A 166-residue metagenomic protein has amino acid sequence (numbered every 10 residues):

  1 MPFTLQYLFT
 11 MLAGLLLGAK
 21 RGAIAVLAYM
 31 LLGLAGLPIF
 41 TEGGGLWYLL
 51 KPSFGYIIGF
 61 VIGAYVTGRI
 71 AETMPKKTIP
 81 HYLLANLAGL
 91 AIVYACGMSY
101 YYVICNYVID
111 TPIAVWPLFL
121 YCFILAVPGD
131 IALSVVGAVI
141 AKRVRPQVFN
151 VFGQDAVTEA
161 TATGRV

Functional and structural regions predicted by a protein language model:
M1-A25: Hydrophobic transmembrane alpha-helices
M1-P2, M30-G63: Interfacial aromatic-anchored transmembrane helix boundaries in multi-pass membrane proteins
L8, L12, L27-L31, S53 (+5 more regions): Residue-level signature of the transmembrane alpha-helical core of multi-pass small-molecule transporters
L16-K20, V66-M74, R143-Q147: Structural signal for the C-terminal ends of transmembrane alpha-helices and the immediately following loop
A19-I24, M74-P80, A114-V115: Membrane-helix interface segments
A35, P52-V61, Y65, R69 (+2 more regions): Mid-bilayer segments of alpha-helical transmembrane spans in multi-pass integral membrane proteins that mediate
T78-T158: Membrane-embedded alpha-helical hairpins and interfacial helices in multi-pass inner-membrane proteins
